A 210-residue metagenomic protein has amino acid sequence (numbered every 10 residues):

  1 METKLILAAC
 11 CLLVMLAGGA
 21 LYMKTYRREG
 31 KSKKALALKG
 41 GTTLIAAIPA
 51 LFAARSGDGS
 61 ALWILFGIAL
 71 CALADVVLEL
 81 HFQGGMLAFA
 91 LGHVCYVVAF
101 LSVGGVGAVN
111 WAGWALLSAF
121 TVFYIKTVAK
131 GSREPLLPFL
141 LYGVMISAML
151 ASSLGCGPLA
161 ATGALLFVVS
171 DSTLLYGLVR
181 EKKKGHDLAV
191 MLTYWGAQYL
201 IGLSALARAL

Functional and structural regions predicted by a protein language model:
M1-L210: Polytopic alpha-helical membrane-helix bundles and their juxtamembrane interface segments in multi-pass membrane
